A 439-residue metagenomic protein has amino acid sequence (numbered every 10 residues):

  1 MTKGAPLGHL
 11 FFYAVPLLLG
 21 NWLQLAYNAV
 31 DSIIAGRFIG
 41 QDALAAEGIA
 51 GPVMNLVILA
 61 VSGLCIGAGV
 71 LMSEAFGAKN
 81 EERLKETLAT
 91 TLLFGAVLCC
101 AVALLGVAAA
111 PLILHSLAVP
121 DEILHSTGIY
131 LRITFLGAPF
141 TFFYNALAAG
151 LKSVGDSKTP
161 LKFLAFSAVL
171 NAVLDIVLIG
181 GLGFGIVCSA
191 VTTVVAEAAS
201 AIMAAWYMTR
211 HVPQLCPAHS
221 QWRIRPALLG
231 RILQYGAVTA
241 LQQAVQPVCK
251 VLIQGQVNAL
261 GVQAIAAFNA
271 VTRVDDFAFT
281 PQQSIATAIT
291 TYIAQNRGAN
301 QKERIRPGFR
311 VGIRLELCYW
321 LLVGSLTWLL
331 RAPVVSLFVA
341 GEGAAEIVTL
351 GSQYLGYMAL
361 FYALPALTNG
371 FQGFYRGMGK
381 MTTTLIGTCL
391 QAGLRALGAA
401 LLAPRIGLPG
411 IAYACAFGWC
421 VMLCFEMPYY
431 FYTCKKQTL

Functional and structural regions predicted by a protein language model:
M1-A14, M72-G137, G181-A237, I293-L360 (+1 more regions): Short alpha-helical transmembrane segments in multi-pass integral membrane proteins
F12-D31, I133, Y144, S167 (+5 more regions): Transmembrane helical elements of multi-pass membrane transporters/channels
L17, N21, I33, V70 (+17 more regions): Transmembrane alpha-helix boundary and packing residues in multipass membrane permease domains and related
L18, W22, A26, V30 (+20 more regions): Generic alpha-helical transmembrane segments of integral inner-membrane proteins, especially permease/transport modules
A26-A45, L114-D121, V177-F184, A244-F277 (+4 more regions): Helix-terminus/linker motif at the lipid-water interface of multi-pass membrane proteins
S32, Q41-L44, E81, A110 (+6 more regions): Membrane-helix interface/capping residues of multi-pass secondary transporters
L44-L104, T141-P160, A267-R331, P365-G379 (+1 more regions): Small-residue-rich hydrophobic transmembrane alpha-helices
C65, I133-K152, P160-A168, S189-I202 (+4 more regions): Short runs within selected transmembrane alpha-helices of multi-pass transporters and secretion channels
